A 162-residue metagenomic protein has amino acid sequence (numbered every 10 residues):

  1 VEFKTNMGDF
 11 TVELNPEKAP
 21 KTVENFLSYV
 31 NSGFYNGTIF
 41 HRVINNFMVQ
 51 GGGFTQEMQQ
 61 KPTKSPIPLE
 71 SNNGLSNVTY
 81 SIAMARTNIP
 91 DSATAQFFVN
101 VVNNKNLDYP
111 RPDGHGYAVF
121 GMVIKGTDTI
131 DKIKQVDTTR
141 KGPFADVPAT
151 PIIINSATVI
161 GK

Functional and structural regions predicted by a protein language model:
V1-K162: Cyclophilin-like peptidyl-prolyl cis-trans isomerases
